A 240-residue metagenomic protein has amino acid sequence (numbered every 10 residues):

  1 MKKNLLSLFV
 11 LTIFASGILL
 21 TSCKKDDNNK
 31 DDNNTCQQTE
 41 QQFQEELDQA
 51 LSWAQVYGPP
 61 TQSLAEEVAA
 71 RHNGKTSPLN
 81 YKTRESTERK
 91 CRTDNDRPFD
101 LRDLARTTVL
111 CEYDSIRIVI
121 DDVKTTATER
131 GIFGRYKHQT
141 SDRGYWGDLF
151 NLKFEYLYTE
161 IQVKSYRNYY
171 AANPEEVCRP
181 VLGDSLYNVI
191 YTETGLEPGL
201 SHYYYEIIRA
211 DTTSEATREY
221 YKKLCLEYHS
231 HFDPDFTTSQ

Functional and structural regions predicted by a protein language model:
M1-T21: Sec-dependent bacterial lipoprotein signal peptides
K2-K3, K25, K82, K90 (+1 more regions): A general lysine-centric signal
F9, I18, R84, P234-D235: Low-complexity intrinsically disordered segments
G17-N34: Bacterial Sec-dependent N-terminal signal peptides
T35-T93: Intrinsically disordered, low-complexity polar/charged tails and linkers
C91-Q240: Long beta-strand-rich cores associated with HINT superfamily self-processing modules
